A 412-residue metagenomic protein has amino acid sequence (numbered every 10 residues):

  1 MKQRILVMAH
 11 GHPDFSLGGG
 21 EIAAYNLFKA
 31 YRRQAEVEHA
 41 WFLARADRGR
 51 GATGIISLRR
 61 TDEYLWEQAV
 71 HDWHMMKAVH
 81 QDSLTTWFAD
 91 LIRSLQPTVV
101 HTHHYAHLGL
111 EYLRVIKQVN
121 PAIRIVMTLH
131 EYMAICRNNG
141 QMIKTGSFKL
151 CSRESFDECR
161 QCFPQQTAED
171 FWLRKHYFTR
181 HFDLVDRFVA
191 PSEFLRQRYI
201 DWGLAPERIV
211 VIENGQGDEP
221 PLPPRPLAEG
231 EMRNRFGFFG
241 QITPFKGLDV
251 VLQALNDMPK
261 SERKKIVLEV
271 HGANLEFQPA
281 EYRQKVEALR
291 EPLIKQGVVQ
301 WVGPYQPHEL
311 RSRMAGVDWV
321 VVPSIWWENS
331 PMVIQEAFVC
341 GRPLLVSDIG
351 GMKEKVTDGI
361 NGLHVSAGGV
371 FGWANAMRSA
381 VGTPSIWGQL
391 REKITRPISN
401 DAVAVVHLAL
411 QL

Functional and structural regions predicted by a protein language model:
A30-D82, F88-L91, E276: N-terminal strand-loop element at the rim of the active site of nucleotide-sugar-dependent glycosyltransferases
K149-R187, W202: Membrane-proximal helix-turn-helix segments that form the acceptor-binding/catalytic region of lipid-linked
E229-K246, L252-L255, E269: Conserved donor-binding/catalytic core segment of Leloir-type glycosyltransferases
V267-K285: Glycosyltransferase donor-sugar binding loop
R283-H308: Nucleotide-activated donor-binding/catalytic signature segment of Leloir-type glycosyltransferases, i.e., the conserved
A315-N329, R342: Acidic donor-binding loop of glycosyltransferase active sites
I334, F338, P343-V346: Short hydrophobic beta-strand element within catalytic cores of glycosyltransferases and related nucleotide-activated
D358-G359, L363-V370, M377-P384: Conserved acidic donor-binding segment of nucleotide-sugar-dependent glycosyltransferases
